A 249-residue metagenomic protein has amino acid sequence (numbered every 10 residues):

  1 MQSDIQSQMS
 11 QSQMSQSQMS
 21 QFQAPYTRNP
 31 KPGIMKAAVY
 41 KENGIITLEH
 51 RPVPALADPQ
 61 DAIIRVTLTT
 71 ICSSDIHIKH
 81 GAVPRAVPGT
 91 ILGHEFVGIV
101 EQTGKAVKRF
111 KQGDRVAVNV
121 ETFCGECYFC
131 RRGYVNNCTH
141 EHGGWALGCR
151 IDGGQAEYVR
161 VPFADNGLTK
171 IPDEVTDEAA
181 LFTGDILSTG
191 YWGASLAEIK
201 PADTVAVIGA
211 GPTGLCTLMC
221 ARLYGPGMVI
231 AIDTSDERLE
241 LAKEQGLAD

Functional and structural regions predicted by a protein language model:
Q2-Q23: Intrinsically disordered, low-complexity repeat/linker tracts enriched for polar/charged residues
A24, R28-P30: Short polybasic linear motifs
A37, R51, D75, G98-V100 (+7 more regions): Buried hydrophobic positions in well-ordered alpha/beta secondary-structure cores of metabolic enzymes
K41, V53-P54, V87-G93, L147-D152 (+1 more regions): Short Gly/Pro-enriched turn/cap motifs at secondary-structure boundaries
P54-T69, A82-R131, P172-E174: Glycine-rich beta-strand-centered segment in the early N-terminal region that forms part of a ligand/cofactor-binding
S74-H80: Cytochrome P450 core scaffold surrounding the K-helix E-X-X-R motif and the conserved "meander" helix-loop region
E126-I208: NAD(P)H dinucleotide-binding glycine-rich loop of Rossmann-like/cofactor-binding domains, especially the beta1-alpha1
D173-D249: Mid-domain Rossmann-like dinucleotide-binding core that forms the NAD(H)/NADP(H) cofactor-binding site
